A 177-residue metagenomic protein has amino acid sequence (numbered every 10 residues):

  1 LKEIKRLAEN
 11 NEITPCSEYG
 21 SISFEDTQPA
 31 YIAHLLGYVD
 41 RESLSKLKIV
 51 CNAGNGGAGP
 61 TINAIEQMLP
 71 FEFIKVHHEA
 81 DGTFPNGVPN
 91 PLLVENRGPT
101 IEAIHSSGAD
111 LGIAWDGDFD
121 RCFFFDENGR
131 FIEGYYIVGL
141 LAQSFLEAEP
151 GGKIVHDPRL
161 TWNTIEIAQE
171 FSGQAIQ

Functional and structural regions predicted by a protein language model:
L1-S107: Gly/Ser/Thr-enriched, mixed-charge loops and adjacent short helices that form phosphate/oxyanion-binding elements
K2-A33, G37-V39, N128-Q177: Proline/glycine-rich low-complexity loops and linkers
V39-S45, E102-S107, D116, F124 (+2 more regions): Solvent-exposed alpha-helices and their adjacent loops that cap or buttress functional pockets in soluble metabolic
N55-G59, F119-D120, L160-W162: Gly/Ser/Thr-rich loops at beta-strand to alpha-helix junctions that form or flank small-molecule/cofactor-binding
P60-A64, P85-V88, C122-E127, T164-E170: Short acidic, glycine/serine/threonine-rich loops at helix termini
A80-F84, R121, G139-L140, W162: Short gly/pro/ser/thr-enriched loop/turn and capping motifs at secondary-structure boundaries
I104-D126, F131, G173-Q177: Glycine-rich phosphate-binding loop
